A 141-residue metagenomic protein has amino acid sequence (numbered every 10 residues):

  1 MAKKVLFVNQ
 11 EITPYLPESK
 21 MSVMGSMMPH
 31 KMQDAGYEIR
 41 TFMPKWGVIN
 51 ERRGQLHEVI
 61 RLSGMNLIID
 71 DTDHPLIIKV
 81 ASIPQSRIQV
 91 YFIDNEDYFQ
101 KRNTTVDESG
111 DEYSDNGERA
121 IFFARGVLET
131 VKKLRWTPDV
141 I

Functional and structural regions predicted by a protein language model:
M1, R87-Q89, T137: Short loop/turn motifs at secondary-structure junctions
M1-E18, M43-K45: Nucleotide-activated donor-dependent transferases that construct or modify glycoconjugates
E11-M24, N50-R52: A short, glycine/small-residue-rich beta-strand->loop->alpha-helix junction that serves as a flexible
M21-G25, P29, A124: Short, highly selective alpha-helical patches that border small-molecule cofactor pockets in redox/cofactor-processing
M27-Y37: A short, Lys/Arg-enriched amphipathic alpha-helix followed by its capping loop at the start of a domain
Y37-I39, V90, P138-D139: Hydrophobic anchor at the start of a short beta-strand that flanks the dinucleotide cofactor-binding loop
T41, K45-K133: A conserved catalytic-core segment of Leloir-type glycosyltransferases
